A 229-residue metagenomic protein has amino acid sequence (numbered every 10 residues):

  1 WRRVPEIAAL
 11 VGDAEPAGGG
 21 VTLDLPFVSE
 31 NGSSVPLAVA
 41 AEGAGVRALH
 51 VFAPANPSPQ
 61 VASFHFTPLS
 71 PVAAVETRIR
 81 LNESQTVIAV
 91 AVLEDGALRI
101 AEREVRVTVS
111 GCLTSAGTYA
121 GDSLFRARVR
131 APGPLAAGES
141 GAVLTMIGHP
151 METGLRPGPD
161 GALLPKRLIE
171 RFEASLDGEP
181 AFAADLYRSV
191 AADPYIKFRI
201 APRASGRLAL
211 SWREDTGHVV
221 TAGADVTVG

Functional and structural regions predicted by a protein language model:
W1-A116, A131-S140, L144-A209, R213-V228: A general "mature secreted/periplasmic domain" signal
G117-R126: Long, charged amphipathic helices and adjacent flexible linkers at domain junctions
